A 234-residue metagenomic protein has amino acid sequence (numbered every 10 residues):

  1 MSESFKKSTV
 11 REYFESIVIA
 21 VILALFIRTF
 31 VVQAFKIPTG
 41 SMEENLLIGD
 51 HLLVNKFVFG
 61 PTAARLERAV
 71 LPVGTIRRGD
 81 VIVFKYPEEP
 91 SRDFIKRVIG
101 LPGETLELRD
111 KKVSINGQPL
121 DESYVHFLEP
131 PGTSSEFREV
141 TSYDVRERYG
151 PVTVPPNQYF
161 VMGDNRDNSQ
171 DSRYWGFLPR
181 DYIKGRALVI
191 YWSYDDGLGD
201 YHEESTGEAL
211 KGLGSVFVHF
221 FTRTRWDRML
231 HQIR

Functional and structural regions predicted by a protein language model:
S2-R11, F26, F30-K36, S41-R234: Soluble "head" domains of membrane/secretory-pathway proteins
